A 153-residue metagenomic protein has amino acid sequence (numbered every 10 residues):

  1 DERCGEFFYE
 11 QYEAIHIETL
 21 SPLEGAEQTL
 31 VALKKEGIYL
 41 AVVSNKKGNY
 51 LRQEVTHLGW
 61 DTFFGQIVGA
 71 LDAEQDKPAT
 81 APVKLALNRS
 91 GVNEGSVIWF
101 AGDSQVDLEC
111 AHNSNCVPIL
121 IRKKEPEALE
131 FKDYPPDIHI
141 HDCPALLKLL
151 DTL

Functional and structural regions predicted by a protein language model:
D1-F8, L20, L147: Short intrinsically disordered, low-complexity coil segments enriched in acidic
E2, L20-L23, N45, D76-K77 (+1 more regions): Non-catalytic, surface-exposed connector residues within folded enzymatic/regulatory domains
R3-C4, S21-G25, G59-F63: Alpha-helix N-cap and coil->helix boundary residues
R3-E13, F63-I67: Short, basic/glycine-rich phosphate-binding loops at helix/coil junctions that contact nucleotide phosphates
G5-E10, G37-N45, D103-D107: Short, mixed-charge, low-aromatic patches
A14-V42, G48-R52, T80: Short, acidic loop-to-helix structural element flanking the phosphoryl-transfer center in phosphate-processing enzymes
V31-K34, K47-G48, R52-L153: Asp-based, Mg2+/Mn2+-dependent phosphohydrolase catalytic module
